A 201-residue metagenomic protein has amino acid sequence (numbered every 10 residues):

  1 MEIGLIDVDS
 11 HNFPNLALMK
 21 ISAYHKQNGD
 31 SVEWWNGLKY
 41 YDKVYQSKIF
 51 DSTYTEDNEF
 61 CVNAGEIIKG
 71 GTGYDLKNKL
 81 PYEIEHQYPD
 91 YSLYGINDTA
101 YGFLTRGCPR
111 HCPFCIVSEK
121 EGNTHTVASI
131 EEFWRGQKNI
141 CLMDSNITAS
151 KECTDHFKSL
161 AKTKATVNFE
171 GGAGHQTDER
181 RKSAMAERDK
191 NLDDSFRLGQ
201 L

Functional and structural regions predicted by a protein language model:
M1-E66, D75, G174-D178: A short, structured N-terminal alpha-helical element that caps or precedes a catalytic domain
I3-F13, D90-G122, K138-D144: N-terminal pre-triad scaffold of radical SAM enzymes
S10, Y45-K48, V117-L201: Core AdoMet radical
F13-N15, A23, L76-L80, S92 (+1 more regions): Charged phosphate-binding loop/patch that engages nucleotide di/tri-phosphates or the phosphate backbone of nucleic
L18-S22, E56-N63, K79-P81, D155-L160 (+1 more regions): Short, aromatic/basic amphipathic alpha-helical patches
W35, H86-D90, G122-I130: Active-site glycine-rich loop that binds ribose-phosphate moieties when present
N36-D42, C61-N63, G95-N97, E132-Q137 (+1 more regions): Flexible, charged surface loops at secondary-structure boundaries
G65-S92: Ser/Thr/Gly-rich flexible loops in soluble cytosolic domains mediating phosphotransfer, phosphorylation
